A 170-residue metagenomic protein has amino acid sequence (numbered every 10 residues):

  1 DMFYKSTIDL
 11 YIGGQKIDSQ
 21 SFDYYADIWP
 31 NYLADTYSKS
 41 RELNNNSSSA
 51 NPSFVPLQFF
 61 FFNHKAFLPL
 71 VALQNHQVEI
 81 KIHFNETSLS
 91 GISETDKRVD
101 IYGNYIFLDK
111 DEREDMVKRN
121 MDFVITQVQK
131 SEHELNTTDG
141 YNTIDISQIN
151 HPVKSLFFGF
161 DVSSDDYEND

Functional and structural regions predicted by a protein language model:
D1-D170: Short, low-complexity Pro/Thr/Gly
